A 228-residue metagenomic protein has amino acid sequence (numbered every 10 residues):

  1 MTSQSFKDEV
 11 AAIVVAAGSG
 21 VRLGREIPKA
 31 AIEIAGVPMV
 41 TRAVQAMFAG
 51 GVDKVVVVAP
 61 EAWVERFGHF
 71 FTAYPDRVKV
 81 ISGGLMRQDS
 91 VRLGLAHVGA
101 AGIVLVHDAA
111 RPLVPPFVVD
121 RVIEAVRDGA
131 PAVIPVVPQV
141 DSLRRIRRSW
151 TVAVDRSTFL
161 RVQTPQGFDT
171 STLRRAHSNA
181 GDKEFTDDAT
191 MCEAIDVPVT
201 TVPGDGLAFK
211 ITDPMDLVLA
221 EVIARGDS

Functional and structural regions predicted by a protein language model:
T2, I211-S228: Hydrophobic helical membrane-anchoring modules
T2-R66: N-terminal glycine-rich phosphate-binding loop and ensuing alpha1 helix
S5-K7, H97-G102, R127-G129: Glycine-rich phosphate-binding loop signature in dinucleotide/nucleotide-binding domains
V10, R77-V78, F159: Short, conserved active-site loop motifs that form the nucleotide-linked donor/cofactor pocket
V14, V40, G94, H107-D108 (+3 more regions): Residue-level signal for inorganic ion chemistry
F67, V114-V202, S228: Conserved core of the sugar-phosphate nucleotidyltransferase
F71-I103: Short phosphate-binding loop-to-helix
A101-R111: Short beta-strand-to-loop acidic/aromatic patch adjacent to the donor-nucleotide binding site
